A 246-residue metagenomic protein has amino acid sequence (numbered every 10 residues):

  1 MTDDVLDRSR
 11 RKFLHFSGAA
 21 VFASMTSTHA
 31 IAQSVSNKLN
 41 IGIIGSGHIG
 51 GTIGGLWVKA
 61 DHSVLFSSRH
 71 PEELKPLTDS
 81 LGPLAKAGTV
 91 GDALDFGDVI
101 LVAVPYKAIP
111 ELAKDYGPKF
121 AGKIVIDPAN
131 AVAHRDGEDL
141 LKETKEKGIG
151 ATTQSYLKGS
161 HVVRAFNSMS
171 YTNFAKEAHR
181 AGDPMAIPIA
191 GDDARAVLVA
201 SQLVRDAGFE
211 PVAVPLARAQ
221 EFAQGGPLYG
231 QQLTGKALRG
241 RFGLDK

Functional and structural regions predicted by a protein language model:
M1-V21: N-terminal secretory signal peptides and thylakoid transit peptides that target proteins across membranes
V35-L39, K59-V99, A103-E111, D115-K119: Conserved N-terminal Rossmann-fold NAD(P) cofactor-binding segment
S46-G47: Glycine-rich Rossmann-fold phosphate-binding loop(s) that bind the pyrophosphate of adenine dinucleotide cofactors
G50-G51: N-terminal Rossmann-fold NAD(P) dinucleotide-binding loop
L65, E138-E146, A151, E177-R195: Short beta-strand and adjoining strand-loop segment in the mid-core of the Rossmann-like NAD(P)-dependent dehydrogenase
Y116-A121, L157, R180-A181: Short, conserved loop/helix-junction motifs that constitute active-site signature segments in enzyme catalytic cores
A129-V162: Rossmann-fold NAD(P)-binding glycine/threonine-rich loop
P184-K246: Active-site-lining helix/loop region of Rossmann-like oxidoreductase modules
